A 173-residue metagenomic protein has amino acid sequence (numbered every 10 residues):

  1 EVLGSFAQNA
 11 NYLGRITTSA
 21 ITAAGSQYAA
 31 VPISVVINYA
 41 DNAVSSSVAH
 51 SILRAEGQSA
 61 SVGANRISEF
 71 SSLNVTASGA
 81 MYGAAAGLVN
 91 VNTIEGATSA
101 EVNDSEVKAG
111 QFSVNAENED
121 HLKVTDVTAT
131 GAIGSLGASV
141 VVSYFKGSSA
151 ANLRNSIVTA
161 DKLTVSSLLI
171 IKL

Functional and structural regions predicted by a protein language model:
E1-L173: Low-complexity, glycine- and small/polar-enriched segments
